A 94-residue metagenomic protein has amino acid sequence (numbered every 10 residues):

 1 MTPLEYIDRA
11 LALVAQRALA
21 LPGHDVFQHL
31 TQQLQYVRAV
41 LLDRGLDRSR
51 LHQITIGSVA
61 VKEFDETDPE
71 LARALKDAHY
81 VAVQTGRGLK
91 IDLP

Functional and structural regions predicted by a protein language model:
M1-T31, A82, G86: Short terminal alpha-helical segments
E5, A12, A20-P22, L42 (+4 more regions): Compositionally biased amphipathic helical and low-complexity segments enriched in hydrophobic
V14, T31, Q35, A39 (+2 more regions): A ubiquitous, low-specificity "background" feature that marks scattered single residues across proteins without
A15-K62: Amphipathic alpha-helical interaction modules
Q53-P94: Amphipathic alpha-helical binding modules
